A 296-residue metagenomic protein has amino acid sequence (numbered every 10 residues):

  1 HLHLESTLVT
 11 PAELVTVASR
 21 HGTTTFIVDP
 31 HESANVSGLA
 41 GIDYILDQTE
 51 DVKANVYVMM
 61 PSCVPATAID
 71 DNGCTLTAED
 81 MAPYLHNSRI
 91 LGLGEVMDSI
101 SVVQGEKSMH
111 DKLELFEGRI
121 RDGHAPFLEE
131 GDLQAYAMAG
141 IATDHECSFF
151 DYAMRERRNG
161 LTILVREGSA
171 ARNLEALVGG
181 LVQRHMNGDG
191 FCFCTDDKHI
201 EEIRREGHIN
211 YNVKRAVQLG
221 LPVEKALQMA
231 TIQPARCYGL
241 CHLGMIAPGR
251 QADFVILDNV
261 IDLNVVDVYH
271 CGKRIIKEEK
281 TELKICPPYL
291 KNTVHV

Functional and structural regions predicted by a protein language model:
H1, G22, I45, L93 (+5 more regions): Divalent metal-coordination and catalytic microenvironments
H1-E5, H31-S33, P61-A66, E95-S99 (+4 more regions): Active-site beta-loop-alpha junctions enriched in small/polar residues
H1-V15: Di-metal (Zn2+ and/or Mg2+/Mn2+) metal-binding site signature of metallo-dependent hydrolases with the MBL/beta-CASP
V15-I120, Q183-H185: Divalent-metal coordination cores built from histidine and acidic residues
S19-H21, R204-G220, E224-V296: Active-site microenvironment of metallo-dependent hydrolases
D29, M59, H124, E146 (+7 more regions): Generic beta-strand/beta-sheet core signal
A34-V36, V64-I69, I100-V103, E129-L133 (+7 more regions): Flexible loop/turn segments at secondary-structure boundaries
T75-E95, S101-V165, R172-F193, E202-Q218 (+2 more regions): Histidine/acidic residue-rich metal-binding segments in metalloenzymes
